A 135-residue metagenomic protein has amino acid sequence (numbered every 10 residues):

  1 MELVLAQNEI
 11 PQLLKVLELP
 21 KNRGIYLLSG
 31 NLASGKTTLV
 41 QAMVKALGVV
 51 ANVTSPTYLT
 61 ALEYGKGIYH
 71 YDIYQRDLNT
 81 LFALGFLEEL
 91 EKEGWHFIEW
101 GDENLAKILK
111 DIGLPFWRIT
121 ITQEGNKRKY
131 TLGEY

Functional and structural regions predicted by a protein language model:
M1-L19: N-terminal pre-Walker A segment at the start of P-loop NTPase domains
M1-L3, E88-Y135: Short phosphate-coordinating micro-motif centered on Lys-Gly-acidic
L28: Hydrophobic anchor at the beta1->P-loop junction of P-loop NTPases
N31: P-loop (Walker A) phosphate-binding loop of NTP-binding proteins
K36: Conserved lysine of the Walker
V49-Y64: Short beta-strand-centered segment that lines the nucleotide-binding/catalytic pocket of NTP-utilizing
E63-E103: Conserved nucleotide-sensing/catalytic segment adjacent to the nucleotide-binding pocket in NTP-handling enzymes
